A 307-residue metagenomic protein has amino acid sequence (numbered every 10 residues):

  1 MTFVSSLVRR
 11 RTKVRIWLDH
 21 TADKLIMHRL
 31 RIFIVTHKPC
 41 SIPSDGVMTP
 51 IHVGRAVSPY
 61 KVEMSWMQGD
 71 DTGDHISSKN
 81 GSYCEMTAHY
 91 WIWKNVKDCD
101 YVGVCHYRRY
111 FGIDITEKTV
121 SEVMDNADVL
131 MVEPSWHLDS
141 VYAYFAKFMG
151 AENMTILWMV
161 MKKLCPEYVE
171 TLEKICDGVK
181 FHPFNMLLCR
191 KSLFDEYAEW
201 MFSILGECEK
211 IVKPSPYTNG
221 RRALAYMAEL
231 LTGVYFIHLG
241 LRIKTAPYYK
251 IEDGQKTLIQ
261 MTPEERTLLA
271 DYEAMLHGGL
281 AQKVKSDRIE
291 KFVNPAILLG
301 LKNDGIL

Functional and structural regions predicted by a protein language model:
F3, L7-L307: ER/Golgi luminal nucleotide-sugar-dependent glycosyltransferases, focusing on the catalytic module
